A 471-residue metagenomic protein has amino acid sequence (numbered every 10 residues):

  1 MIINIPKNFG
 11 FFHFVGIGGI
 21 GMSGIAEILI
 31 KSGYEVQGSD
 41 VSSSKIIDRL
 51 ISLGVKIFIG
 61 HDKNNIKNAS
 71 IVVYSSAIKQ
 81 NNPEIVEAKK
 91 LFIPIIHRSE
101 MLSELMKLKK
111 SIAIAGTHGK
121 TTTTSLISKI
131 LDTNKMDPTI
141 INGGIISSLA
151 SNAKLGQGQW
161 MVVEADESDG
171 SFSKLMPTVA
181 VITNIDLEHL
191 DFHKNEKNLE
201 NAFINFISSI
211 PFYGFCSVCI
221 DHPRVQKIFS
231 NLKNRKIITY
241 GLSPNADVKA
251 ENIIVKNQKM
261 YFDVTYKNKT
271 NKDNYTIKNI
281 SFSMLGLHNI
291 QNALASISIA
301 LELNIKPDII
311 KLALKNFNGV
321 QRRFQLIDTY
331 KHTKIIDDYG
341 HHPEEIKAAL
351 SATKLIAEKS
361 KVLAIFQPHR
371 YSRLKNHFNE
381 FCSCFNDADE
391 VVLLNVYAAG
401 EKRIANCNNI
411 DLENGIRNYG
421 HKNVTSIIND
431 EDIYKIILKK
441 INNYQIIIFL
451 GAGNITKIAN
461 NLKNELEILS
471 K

Functional and structural regions predicted by a protein language model:
I3, F9-F11, V15, L50 (+7 more regions): Adenine nucleotide phosphate-binding catalytic loops in nucleotide-utilizing enzymes
I3-I5, I28-Y34, I51, N64-K67 (+5 more regions): Phosphate-binding loop of NTP-binding sites
N8-I25, E35-V41, V320, E344 (+2 more regions): Active-site beta-alpha connecting loops in nucleotide-dependent enzymes
F14, I114-G116, F449: Hydrophobic Val/Ile/Leu positions in short beta-strands of Rossmann-like dinucleotide-binding domains
K31-S32, Q37-F58, S147-S151, A405: N-terminal beta-loop-helix "entrance" segment that forms/cooperates in small-molecule cofactor or anionic ligand
G38, I140, A180, V218 (+4 more regions): Structural beta-sheet core signal
K56-N68, D432, I437: Short acidic low-complexity segments
G214, D389, Q445: Glycine-centered, small-residue-biased loops immediately flanking beta-strands in adenine/cofactor-binding cores
